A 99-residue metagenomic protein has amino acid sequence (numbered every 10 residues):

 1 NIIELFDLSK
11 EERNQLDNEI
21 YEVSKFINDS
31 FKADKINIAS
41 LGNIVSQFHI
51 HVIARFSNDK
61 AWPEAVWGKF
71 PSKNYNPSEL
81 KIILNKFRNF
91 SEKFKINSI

Functional and structural regions predicted by a protein language model:
N1-I99: HIT superfamily nucleotide-processing domains
